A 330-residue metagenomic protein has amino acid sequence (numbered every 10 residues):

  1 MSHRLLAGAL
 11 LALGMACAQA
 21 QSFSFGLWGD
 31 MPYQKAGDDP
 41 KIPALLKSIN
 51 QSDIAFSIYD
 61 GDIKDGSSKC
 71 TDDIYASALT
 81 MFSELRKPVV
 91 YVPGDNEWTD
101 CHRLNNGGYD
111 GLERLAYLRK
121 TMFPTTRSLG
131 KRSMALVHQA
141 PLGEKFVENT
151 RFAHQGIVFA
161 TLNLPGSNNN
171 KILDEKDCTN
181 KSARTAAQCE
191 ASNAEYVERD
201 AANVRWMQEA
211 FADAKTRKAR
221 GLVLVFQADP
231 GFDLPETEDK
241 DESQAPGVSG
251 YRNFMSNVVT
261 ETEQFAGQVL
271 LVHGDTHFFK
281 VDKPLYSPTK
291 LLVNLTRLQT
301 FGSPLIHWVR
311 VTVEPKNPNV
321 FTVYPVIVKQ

Functional and structural regions predicted by a protein language model:
M1-A7: Bacterial N-terminal signal peptides that target proteins for export
A7-A16: Bacterial N-terminal signal peptides
A20-I74: N-terminal active-site segment of His-dependent metallophosphoesterases
D30, S57, D62, G94 (+4 more regions): Divalent metal-coordination and catalytic microenvironments
Q34-A36, D65-S67, P93-H102, S167-I172 (+2 more regions): Active-site environment of divalent metal-dependent phosphoester hydrolases
K47-F56, A160, K176-P284: His/acidic metal-ligating clusters that form di-metal
K69, I74-A202, W206, L285-S303 (+1 more regions): Extended active-site neighborhood of metal-dependent phosphoesterases/phosphodiesterases
E314-Q330: A short C-terminal boundary segment appended to hydrolase-like catalytic domains
